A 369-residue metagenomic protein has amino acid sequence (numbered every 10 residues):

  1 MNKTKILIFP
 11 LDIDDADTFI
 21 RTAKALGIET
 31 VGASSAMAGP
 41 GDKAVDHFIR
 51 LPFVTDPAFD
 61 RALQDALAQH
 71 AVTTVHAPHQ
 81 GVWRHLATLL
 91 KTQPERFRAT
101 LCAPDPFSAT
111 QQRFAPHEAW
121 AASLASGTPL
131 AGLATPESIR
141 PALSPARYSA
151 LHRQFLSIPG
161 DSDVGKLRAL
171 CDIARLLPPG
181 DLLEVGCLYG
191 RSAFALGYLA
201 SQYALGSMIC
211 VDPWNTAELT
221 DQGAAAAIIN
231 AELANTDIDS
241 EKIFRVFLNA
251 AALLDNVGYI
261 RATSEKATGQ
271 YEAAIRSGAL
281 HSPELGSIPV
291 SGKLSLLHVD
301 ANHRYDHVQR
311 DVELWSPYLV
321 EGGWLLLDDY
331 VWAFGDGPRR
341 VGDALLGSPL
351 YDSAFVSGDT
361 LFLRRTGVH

Functional and structural regions predicted by a protein language model:
M1-P106, Q112: ATP-binding N-terminal substructure of ATP-dependent carboxylate-amine bond-forming enzymes
L7-L11, L51-T55, I158-S162, T236 (+1 more regions): Short, flexible loop segments at the rims of nucleotide/cofactor-binding pockets, characterized by
D15-T18, A169, S192: Conserved alpha-helical elements of sugar-nucleotide-dependent glycosyltransferases
K43-A44, S144-R153, E218-A227: Short, basic/glycine-rich phosphate-binding loops at helix/coil junctions that contact nucleotide phosphates
D105-L133: N-terminal auxiliary segments of SAM/dcSAM-dependent transferases
P106-F107, C171-H369: S-adenosylmethionine/decaboxylated-SAM
A122-P178: Class I SAM-dependent methyltransferase Rossmann-like catalytic core, especially the SAM/SAH-binding loop
